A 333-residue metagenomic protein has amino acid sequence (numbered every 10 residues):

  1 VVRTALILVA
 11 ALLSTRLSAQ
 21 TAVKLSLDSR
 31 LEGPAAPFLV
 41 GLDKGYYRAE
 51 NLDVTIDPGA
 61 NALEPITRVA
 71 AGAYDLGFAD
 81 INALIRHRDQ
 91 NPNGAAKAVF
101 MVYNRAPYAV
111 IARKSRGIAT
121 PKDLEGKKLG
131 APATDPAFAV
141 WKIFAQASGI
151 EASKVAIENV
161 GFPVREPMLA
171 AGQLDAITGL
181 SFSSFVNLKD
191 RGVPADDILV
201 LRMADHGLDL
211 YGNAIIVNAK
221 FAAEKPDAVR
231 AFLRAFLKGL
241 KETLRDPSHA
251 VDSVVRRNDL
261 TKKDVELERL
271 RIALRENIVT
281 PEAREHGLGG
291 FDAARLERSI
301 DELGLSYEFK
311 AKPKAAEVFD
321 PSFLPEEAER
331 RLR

Functional and structural regions predicted by a protein language model:
V2-L8: Sec-dependent signal peptide recognition, specifically the positively charged N-region followed immediately by
S14-R16: N-terminal signal peptide c-region/cleavage motif recognized by signal peptidases
Q20-A171, D175-F182, L201-M203, L208-D209: Short, glycine-/small- and polar/acidic-enriched structural segments that line small-molecule recognition paths
D43, A70-A71, D89-P92, Q146-I150 (+6 more regions): Sec-exported extracytoplasmic/periplasmic mature domains
V102-A112, P194-F221, K225, L233 (+2 more regions): Periplasmic-binding protein-like
A152-A156, A195-L199, L260-I272, F309-E317: Short, surface-exposed acidic
A223-E308: Secondary-structure end/capping motifs
A294-R333: Conserved C-terminal helix/tail region of periplasmic/extracytoplasmic solute-binding proteins
